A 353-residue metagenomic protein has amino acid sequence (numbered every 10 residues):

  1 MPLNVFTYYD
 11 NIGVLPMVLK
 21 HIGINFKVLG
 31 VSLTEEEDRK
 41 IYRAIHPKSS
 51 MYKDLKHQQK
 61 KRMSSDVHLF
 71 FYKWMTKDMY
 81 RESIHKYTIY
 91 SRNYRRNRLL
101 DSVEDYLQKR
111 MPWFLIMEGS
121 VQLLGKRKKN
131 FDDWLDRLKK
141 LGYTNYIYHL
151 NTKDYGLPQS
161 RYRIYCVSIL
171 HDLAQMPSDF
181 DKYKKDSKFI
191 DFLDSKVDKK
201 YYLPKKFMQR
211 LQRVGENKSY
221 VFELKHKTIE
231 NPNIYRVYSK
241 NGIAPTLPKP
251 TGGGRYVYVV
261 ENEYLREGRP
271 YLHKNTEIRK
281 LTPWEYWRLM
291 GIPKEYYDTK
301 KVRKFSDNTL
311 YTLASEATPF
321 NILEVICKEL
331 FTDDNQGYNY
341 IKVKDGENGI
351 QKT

Functional and structural regions predicted by a protein language model:
M1-T353: Conserved active-site and SAM-binding loop architecture of S-adenosyl-L-methionine-dependent nucleic-acid
